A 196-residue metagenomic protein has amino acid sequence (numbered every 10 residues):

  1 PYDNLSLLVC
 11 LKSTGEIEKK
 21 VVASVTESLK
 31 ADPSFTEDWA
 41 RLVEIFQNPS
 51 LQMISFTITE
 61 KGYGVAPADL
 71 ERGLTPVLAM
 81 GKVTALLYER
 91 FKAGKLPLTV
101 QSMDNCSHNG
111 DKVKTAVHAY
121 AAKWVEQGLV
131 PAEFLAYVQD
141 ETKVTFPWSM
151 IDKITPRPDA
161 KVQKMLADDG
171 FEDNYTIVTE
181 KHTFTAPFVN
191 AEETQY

Functional and structural regions predicted by a protein language model:
P1-Y196: Substrate/ligand-engaging "lid" and interaction regions
